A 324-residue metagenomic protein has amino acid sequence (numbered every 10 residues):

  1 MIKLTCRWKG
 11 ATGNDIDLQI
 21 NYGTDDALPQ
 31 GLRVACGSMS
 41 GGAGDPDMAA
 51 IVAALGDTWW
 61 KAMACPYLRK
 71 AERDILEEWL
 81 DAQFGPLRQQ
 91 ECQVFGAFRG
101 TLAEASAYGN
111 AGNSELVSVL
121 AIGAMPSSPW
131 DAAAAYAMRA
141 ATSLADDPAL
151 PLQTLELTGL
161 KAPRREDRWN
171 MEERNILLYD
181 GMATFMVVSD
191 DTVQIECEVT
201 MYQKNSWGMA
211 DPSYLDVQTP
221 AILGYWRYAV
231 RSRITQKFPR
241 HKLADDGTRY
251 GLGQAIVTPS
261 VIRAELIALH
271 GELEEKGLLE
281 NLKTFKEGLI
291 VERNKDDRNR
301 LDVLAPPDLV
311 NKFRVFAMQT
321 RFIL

Functional and structural regions predicted by a protein language model:
M1-A134, R139, S143-L144, K286: Polar low-complexity, Ser/Thr/Gly/Ala/Asp/Asn-rich disordered segments used for subunit assembly and tip/surface
G10-Y22, A121, A149-T158, A162-E166 (+2 more regions): Beta-strand/loop-dominated core regions that host nucleotide or nucleotide-derived cofactor-binding catalytic loops
L28, G85, M125-S128, D147-L150 (+3 more regions): Intrinsic-disorder/low-complexity coil detector
P129-E156, R164, E173, Y179-D180: Non-catalytic, well-ordered alpha-helical scaffold segments
T154-R168, E172-L324: Structured, hydrophobic secondary-structure cores that serve as assembly/anchoring elements
